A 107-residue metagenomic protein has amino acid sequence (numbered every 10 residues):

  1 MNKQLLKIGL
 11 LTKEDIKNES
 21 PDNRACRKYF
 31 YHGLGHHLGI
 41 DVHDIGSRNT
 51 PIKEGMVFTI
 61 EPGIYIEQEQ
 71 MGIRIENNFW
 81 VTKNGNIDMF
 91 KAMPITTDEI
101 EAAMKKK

Functional and structural regions predicted by a protein language model:
M1-G35: Active-site cores enriched in adjacent His and Asp/Glu residues with nearby glycine-rich loops that coordinate divalent
L34-K107: Charged, cofactor-coupling segments
